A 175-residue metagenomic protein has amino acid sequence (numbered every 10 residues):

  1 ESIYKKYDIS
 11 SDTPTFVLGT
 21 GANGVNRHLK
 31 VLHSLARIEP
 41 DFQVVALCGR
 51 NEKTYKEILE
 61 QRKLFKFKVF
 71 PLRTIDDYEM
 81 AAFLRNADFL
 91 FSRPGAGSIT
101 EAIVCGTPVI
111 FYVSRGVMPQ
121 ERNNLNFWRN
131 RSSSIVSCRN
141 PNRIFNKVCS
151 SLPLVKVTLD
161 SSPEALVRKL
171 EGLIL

Functional and structural regions predicted by a protein language model:
S2-N86: Donor-nucleotide binding loops and adjacent catalytic segments primarily of GT-B fold Leloir glycosyltransferases
V17-G19, V45-A46, I110-F111, V136 (+1 more regions): Short catalytic-loop micro-motif centered on adjacent basic/acidic residues
G24-K30, P94, S98-E101: Short glycine/serine/threonine-rich phosphate/pyrophosphate-binding segments that cradle anionic phosphate groups
L29, A81, T100-E101, N126 (+1 more regions): Alpha-helical elements of the RecA-like P-loop NTPase motor core of helicases
R50, I75, P94-G97, Q120 (+2 more regions): Short beta->alpha linker loops
R85-P94: Acidic donor-binding loop of glycosyltransferase active sites
S98-S150: Catalytic binding pocket for nucleotide-activated donors in carbohydrate/polymer assembly enzymes
N146-S150, L159-L175: C-terminal alpha-helical cap of glycosyltransferases
